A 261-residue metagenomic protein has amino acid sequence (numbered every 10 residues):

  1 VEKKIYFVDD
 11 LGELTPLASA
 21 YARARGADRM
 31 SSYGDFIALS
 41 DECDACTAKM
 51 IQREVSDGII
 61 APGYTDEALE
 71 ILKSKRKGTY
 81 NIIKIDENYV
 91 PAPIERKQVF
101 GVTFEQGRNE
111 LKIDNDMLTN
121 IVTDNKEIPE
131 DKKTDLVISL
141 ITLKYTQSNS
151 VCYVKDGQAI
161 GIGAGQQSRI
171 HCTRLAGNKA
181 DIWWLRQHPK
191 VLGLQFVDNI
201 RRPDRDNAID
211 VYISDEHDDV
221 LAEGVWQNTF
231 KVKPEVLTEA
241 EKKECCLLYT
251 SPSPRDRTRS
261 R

Functional and structural regions predicted by a protein language model:
V1-L248: Catalytic domains of riboflavin
K133, D256-T258: Hydrophobic alpha-helical segments, especially transmembrane helices and their immediate juxtamembrane helical caps
Y249-D256: Conserved small/polar residues in nucleotide/adenosyl-binding loops
R261: Conserved catalytic-core subdomain
